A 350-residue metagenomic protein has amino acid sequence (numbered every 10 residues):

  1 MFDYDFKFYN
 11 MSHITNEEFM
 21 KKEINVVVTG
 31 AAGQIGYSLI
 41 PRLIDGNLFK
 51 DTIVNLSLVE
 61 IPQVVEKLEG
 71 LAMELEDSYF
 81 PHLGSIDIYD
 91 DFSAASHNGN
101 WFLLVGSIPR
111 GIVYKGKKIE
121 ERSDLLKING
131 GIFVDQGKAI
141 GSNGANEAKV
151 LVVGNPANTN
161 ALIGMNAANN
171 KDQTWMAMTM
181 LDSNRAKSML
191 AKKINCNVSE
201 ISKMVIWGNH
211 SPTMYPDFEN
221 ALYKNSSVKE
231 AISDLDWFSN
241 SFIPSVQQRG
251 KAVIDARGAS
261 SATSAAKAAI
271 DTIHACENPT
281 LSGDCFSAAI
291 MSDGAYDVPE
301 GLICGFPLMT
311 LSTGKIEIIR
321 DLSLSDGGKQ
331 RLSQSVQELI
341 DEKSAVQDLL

Functional and structural regions predicted by a protein language model:
A32: Conserved glycine-rich cofactor-binding loop
G36-Y37: N-terminal Rossmann-fold NAD(P) dinucleotide-binding loop
D45, I53-G99, I108, Y114-K115 (+1 more regions): Conserved N-terminal Rossmann-fold NAD(P) cofactor-binding segment
L103-L104, V152: Redox-cofactor binding/interface segments in oxidoreductases and associated redox assembly factors
S107-R110, N155: Short glycine-/small-residue-rich Rossmann-like dinucleotide-binding loops
K118-M189: Rossmann-like NAD(P)(H) cofactor-binding subdomain of soluble oxidoreductases
A168-Q173, S183-L350: C-terminal substrate-binding/catalytic lobe of Rossmann-fold NAD(P)-dependent dehydrogenases
